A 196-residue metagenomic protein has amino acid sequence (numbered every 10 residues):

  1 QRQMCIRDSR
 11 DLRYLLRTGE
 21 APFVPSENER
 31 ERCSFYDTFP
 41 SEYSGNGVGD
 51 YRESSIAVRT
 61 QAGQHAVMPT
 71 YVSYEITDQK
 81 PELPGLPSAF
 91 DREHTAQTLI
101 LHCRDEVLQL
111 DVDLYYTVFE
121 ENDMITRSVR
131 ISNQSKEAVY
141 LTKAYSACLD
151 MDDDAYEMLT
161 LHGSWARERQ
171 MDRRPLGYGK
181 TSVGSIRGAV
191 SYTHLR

Functional and structural regions predicted by a protein language model:
Q1-S9, T193-H194: Conserved small/polar residues in nucleotide/adenosyl-binding loops
Q3, Y14, I56, L195-R196: Short polybasic amphipathic segments
R7-E20, Y115-E168: Acidic (Asp/Glu-rich), glycine- and aromatic
R7-P40: Long, charged/polar, low-complexity intrinsically disordered N-terminal extensions that precede catalytic
D8, G63, S146, A189-Y192: Extended interaction regions within the primary functional domain
F39-N122: Extended, loop-rich substrate-binding clefts of extracytoplasmic carbohydrate-active enzymes
D154-R196: A contiguous, surface-exposed recognition patch within enzymatic or periplasmic domains that forms
